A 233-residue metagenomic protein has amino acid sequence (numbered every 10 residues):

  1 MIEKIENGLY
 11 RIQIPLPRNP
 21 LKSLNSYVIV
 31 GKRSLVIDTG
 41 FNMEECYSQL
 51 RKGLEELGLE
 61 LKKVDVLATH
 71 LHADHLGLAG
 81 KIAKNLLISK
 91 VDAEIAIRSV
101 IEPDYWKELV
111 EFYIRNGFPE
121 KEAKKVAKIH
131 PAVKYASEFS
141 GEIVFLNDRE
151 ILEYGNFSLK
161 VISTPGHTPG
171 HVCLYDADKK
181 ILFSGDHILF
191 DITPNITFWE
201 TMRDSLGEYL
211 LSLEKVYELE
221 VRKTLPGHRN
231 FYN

Functional and structural regions predicted by a protein language model:
M1-K4, E102, N116-F118, A123 (+2 more regions): Accessory terminal helices/loops
I2-L57, L174-S184, F190: Conserved beta-strand hairpin/beta-sheet module of binuclear metal-dependent hydrolase folds, prominently
N7-I14, H130-Y135, G155-F157: Short Pro/Gly-enriched beta-strand edge/turn motifs at strand-loop
N19-L21, V144-L146, P165-T168: A short catalytic or substrate-binding loop motif that flags glycine-/basic-rich loops and adjacent residues that bind
I29, L78-A83, L213-V216: Alpha-helix C-terminal capping segments
L35-I37, L67, L86, I181-F183 (+1 more regions): Residue-level marker for buried hydrophobic side chains located in beta-strands that build the well-ordered beta-sheet
F41-E44, V133-A136, S158-N233: Metallo-beta-lactamase
E45, L54-L152: Active-site HxH/HxHxD metal-binding segment of metal-dependent hydrolases
